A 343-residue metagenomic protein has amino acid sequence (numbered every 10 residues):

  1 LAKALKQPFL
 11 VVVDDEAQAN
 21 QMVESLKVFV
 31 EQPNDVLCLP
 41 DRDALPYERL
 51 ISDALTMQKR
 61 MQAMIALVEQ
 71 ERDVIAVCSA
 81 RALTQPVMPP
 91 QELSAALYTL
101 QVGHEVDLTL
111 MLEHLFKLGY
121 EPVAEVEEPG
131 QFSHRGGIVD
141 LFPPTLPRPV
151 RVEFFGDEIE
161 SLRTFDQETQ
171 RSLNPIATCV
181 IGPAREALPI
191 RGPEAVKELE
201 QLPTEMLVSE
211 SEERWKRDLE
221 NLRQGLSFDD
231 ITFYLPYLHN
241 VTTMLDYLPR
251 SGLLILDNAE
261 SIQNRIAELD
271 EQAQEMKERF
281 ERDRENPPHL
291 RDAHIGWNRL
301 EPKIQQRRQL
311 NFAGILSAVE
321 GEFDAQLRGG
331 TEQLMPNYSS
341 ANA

Functional and structural regions predicted by a protein language model:
L1-A343: ASCE RecA-like P-loop NTPase motor cores that couple ATP hydrolysis to mechanical translocation on nucleic acids
